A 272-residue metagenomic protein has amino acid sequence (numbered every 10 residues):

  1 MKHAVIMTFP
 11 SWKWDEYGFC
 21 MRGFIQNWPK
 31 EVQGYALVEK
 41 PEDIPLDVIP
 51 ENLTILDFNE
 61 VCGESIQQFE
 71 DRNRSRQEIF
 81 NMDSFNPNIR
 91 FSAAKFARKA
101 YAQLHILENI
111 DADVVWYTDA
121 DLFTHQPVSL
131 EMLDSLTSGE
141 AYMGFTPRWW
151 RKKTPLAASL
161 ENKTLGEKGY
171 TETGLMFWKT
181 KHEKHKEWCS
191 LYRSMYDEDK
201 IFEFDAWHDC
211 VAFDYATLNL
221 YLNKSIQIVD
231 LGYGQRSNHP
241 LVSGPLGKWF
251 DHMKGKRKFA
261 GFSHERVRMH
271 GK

Functional and structural regions predicted by a protein language model:
M1-F85, E108-A112, F250-R257, S263 (+1 more regions): N-terminal anchoring/stem segment of glycosyltransferases
S11-W14, P41-D43, V61-G63, L122-T124 (+3 more regions): Short, solvent-exposed loop/turn segments at secondary-structure junctions
D15-G18, A97-Y101, W207-Y215: A structural signal for well-ordered alpha-helical segments within the folded catalytic domains of diverse enzymes
N86-S92: Surface-exposed cleft-lining segments at the edges of enzyme active sites
S92-A93, T164-K168: Short Gly/Pro-enriched turn/cap motifs at secondary-structure boundaries
K95-W150: GT-A fold catalytic core of metal-dependent nucleotide-sugar glycosyltransferases, centered on the diacidic
A141-L165: A short, conserved beta-to-alpha structural element at the edge of catalytic cores that scaffolds binding
G166-H270: Catalytic core and acceptor-binding pocket of nucleotide-sugar-dependent glycosyltransferases
